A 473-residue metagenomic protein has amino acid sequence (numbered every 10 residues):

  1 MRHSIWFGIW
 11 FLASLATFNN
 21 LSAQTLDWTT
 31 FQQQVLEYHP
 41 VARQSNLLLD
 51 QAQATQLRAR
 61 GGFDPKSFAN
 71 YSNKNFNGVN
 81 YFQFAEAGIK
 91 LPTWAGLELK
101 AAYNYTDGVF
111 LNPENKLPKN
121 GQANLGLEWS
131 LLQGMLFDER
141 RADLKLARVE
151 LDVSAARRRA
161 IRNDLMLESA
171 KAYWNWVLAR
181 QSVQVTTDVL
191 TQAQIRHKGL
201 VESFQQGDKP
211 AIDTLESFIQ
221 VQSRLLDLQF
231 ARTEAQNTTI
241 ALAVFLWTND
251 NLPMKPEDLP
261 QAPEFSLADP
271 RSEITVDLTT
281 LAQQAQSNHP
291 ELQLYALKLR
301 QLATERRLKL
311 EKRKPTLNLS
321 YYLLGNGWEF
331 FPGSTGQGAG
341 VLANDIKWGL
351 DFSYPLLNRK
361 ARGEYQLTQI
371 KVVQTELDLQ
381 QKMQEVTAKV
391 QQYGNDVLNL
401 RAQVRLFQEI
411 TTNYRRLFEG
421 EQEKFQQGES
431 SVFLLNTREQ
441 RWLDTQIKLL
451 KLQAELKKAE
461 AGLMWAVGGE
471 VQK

Functional and structural regions predicted by a protein language model:
M1-H39, R43-D50, V109, G121 (+5 more regions): Terminal intrinsically disordered/low-complexity segments used for targeting and assembly
S22-F84, L132-A142, L146-R148, R162 (+5 more regions): Bacterial Sec-pathway N-terminal export signals of envelope proteins
Q32, A42-A59, I161, L165-T186 (+6 more regions): Amphipathic alpha-helical coiled-coil segments
R43-L47, R60, W94-N120, L132-R157 (+8 more regions): Sec/SRP-type N-terminal targeting helices
A69, K312-G325, E329-F331, A343-D351 (+5 more regions): Exposed, low-structure sequence patches enriched in small/polar residues
N70-W129, A262-I274, R306-E311, S320-L356: Small/polar, glycine/serine/threonine/aspartate-rich low-complexity segments that form flexible
A155-L281, D396, L400, R441-W442 (+2 more regions): Periplasmic alpha-helical coiled-coil/stalk elements that build and connect Gram-negative outer-membrane
